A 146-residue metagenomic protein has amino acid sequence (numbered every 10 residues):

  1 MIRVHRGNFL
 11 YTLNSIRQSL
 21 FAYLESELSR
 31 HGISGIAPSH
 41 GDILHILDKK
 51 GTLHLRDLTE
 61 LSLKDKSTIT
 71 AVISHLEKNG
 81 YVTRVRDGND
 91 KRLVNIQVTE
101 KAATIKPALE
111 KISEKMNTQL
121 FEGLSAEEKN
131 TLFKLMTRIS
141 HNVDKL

Functional and structural regions predicted by a protein language model:
M1-R3, E127-L146: C-terminal regulatory/oligomerization modules of transcriptional regulators
M1-S34: N-terminal leader segment of winged-helix/HTH proteins
Y23, D42-H45, T104: Pre-recognition alpha-helix immediately N-terminal to the DNA-recognition helix within helix-turn-helix or winged-helix
S26, S74-T137: Charged, amphipathic alpha-helical coiled-coil/dimerization segments
H45-K49, T137: Short, locally clustered residues in the helix-turn-helix/winged-helix DNA-binding domain
K50-H54: Short capping segments at the starts of secondary-structure elements
L55-R56, S67, S74, V94: Residues within helix-turn-helix
T59: The alpha-helix within a helix-turn-helix
